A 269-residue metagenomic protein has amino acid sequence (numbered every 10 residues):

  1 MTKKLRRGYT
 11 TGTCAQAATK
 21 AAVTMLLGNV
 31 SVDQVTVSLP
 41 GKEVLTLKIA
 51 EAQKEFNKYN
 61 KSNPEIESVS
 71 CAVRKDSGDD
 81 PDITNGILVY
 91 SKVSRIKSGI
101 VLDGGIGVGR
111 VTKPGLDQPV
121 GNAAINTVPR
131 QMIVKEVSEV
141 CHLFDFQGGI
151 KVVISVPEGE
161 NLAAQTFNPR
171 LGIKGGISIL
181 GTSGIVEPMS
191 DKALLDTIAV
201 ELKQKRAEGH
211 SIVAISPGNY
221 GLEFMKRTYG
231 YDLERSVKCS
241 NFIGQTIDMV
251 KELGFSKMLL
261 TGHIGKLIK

Functional and structural regions predicted by a protein language model:
M1-Q165, P169-L171: Generic N-terminal targeting/processing segments that precede catalytic cores or assembly contacts
R6, L171, I177, T182-K269: A structural signal for small-residue-enriched, beta-sheet-centric alpha/beta enzyme cores and oligomeric scaffold folds
